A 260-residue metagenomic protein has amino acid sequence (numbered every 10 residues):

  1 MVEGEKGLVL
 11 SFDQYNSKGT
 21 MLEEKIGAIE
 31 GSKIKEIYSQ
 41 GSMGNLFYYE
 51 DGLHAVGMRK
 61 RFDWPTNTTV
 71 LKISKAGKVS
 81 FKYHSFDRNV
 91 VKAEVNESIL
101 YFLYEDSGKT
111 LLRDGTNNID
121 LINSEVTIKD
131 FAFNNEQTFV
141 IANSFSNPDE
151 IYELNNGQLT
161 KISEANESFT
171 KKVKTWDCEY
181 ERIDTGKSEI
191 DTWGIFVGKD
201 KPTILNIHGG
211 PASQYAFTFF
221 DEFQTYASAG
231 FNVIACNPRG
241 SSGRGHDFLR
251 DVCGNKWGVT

Functional and structural regions predicted by a protein language model:
M1, L10-K25, I37-G44, V56-V70 (+5 more regions): A flexible loop/linker signature enriched in serine peptidases of the S9 family
M1-V2, S42-Y48, R88-V95, V126-F133: Repeated scaffold domains used in trafficking and secretory/extracellular systems, primarily beta-propellers
E5-K6, D51-L53, E97-S98, E136: Short coil/turn segments that connect the beta-strands within blades of beta-propeller domains
E24-G31, T69-K75, E153-N155: Beta-propeller blade signature
S32-K33, A76-G77, T116-N117, G157 (+1 more regions): Glycine-centered tight beta-turn/hairpin loop motif at sheet-sheet or coil-to-beta transitions
K33-Y38, K78-H84, N117-I122: A short beta-strand motif characteristic of beta-propeller blades
F139-S163: Blade-level signature of beta-propeller repeat domains, shared across WD40, Kelch, NHL, RCC1 and BNR/Asp-box propellers
A165-T260: Cap/lid segment of the alpha/beta-hydrolase catalytic domain
